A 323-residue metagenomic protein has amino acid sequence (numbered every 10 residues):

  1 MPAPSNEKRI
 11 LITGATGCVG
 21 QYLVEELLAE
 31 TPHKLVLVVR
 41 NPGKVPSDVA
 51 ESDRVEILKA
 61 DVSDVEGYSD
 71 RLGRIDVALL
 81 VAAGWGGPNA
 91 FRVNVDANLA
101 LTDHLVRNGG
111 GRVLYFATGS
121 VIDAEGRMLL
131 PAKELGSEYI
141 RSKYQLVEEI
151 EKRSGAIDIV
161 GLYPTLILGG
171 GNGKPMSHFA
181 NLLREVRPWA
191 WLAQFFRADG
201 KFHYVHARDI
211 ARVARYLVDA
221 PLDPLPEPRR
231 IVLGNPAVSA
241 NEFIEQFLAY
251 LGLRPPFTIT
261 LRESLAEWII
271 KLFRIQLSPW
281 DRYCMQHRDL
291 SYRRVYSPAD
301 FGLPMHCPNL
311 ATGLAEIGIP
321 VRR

Functional and structural regions predicted by a protein language model:
K8-H33: N-terminal Rossmann NAD(P)H-binding glycine-rich loop of SDR-like oxidoreductase domains
E51-A100, H104, A124-R127: NAD(P)H-binding glycine-rich loop region in Rossmannoid oxidoreductase-like domains and their noncatalytic homologs
N98-S142: Conserved Rossmann-fold NAD(P)-dependent oxidoreductase catalytic core, especially the SDR/UDP-sugar
E149-K174: Conserved beta-loop-beta element that borders a ligand/cofactor-binding pocket
R184-V205, Y216: A conserved pocket-lining segment of Rossmann-fold NAD(P)-dependent short-chain dehydrogenase/reductase
K201-R208, R229-Y250, E263-W268, P308: Substrate-binding strand-loop-helix patch in Rossmann-like NAD(P)-dependent oxidoreductase/epimerase domains
I244-R293: Terminal hydrophobic/aromatic helix or amphipathic segment near a protein terminus
S291-R323: Amphipathic terminal alpha-helices
